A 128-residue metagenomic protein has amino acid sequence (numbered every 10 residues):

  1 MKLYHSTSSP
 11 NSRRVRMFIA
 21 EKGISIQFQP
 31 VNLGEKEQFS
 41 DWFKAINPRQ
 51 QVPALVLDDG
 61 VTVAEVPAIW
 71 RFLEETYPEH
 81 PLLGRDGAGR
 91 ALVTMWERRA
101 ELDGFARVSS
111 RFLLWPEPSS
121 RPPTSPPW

Functional and structural regions predicted by a protein language model:
M1-P126: GST-like domain detector, emphasizing the conserved glutathione-binding G-site in the N-terminal thioredoxin-like
